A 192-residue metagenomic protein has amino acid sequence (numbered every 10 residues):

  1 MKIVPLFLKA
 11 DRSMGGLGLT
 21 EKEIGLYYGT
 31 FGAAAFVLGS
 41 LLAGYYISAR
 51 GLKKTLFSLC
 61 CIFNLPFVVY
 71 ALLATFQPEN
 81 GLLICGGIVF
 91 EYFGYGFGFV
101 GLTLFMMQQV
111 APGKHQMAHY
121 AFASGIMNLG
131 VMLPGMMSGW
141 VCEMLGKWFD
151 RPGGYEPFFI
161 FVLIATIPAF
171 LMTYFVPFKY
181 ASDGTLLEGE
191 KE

Functional and structural regions predicted by a protein language model:
K2-G25: Short amphipathic helix-loop junctions that connect adjacent transmembrane helices in Major Facilitator Superfamily/SLC
L26-A34, C61, A121-L129, L133: Transmembrane alpha-helical cores of Major Facilitator Superfamily
L38-F57, C142-E143: Helix-to-loop junctions at the C-terminal end of transmembrane segments in multipass secondary transporters
C61-E79: C-terminal ends and interior cores of transmembrane alpha-helices in multi-pass membrane transporters/permeases
A74, F158-E192: Multi-pass alpha-helical transporter architecture, strongest for 12-TM Major Facilitator/SLC carriers used
F97-P112: Intracellular juxtamembrane helix-capping segments at the cytosolic ends of symmetry-related transmembrane helices
G113-M144: A late C-terminal transmembrane helix in Major Facilitator Superfamily
W140-I167: A membrane-interface helix-boundary motif in multi-pass transporters
